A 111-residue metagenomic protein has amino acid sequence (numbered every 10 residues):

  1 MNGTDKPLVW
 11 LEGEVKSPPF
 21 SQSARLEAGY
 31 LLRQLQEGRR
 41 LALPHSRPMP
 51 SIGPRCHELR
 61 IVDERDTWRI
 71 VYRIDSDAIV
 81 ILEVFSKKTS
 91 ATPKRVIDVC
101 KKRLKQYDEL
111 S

Functional and structural regions predicted by a protein language model:
M1-T67, S76-I79, S86-S111: Basic, Lys/Arg-enriched alpha-helical interface segments
